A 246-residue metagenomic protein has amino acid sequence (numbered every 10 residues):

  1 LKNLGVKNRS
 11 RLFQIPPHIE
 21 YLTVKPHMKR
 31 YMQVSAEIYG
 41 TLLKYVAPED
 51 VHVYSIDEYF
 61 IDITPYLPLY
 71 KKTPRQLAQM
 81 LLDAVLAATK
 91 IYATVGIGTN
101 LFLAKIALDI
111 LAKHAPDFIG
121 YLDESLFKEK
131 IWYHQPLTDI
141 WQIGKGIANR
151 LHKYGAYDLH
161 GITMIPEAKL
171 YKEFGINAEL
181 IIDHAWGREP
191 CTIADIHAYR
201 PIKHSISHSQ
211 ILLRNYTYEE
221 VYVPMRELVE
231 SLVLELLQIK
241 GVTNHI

Functional and structural regions predicted by a protein language model:
L1-D183, I193-D195: Gly/Gly-Pro- and Ser/Thr-rich, intrinsically disordered tail segments characteristic of DNA damage-repair and tolerance
H152-I246: DNA-contacting surface of Y-family translesion DNA polymerases
